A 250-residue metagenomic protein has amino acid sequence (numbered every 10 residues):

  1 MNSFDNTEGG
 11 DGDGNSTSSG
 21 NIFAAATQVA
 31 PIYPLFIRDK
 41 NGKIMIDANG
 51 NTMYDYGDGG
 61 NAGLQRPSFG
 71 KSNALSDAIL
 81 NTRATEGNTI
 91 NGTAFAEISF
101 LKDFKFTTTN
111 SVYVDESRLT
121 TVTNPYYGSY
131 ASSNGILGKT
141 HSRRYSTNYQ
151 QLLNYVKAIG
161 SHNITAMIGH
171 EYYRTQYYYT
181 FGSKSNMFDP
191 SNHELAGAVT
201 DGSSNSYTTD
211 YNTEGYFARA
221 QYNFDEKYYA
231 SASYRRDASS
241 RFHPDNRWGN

Functional and structural regions predicted by a protein language model:
M1-T89, T107-G215, R241-H243: Surface-exposed loop/interface segments of Gram-negative outer-membrane beta-barrel transport/assembly proteins
E97-K102, A220: Long hydrophobic segments that form regular secondary structure
S99-L101, A158-S161, D225: Outer-membrane beta-barrel channels and translocator barrels
T109, R219-N223, S233: Exposed, low-structure sequence patches enriched in small/polar residues
A230-F242: Transmembrane beta-strand segments that form the barrel wall of outer-membrane beta-barrel proteins
P244-G249: Short glycine/threonine-rich loop-to-helix capping motif typified by GTGT followed within a few residues by an Asp-Pro
